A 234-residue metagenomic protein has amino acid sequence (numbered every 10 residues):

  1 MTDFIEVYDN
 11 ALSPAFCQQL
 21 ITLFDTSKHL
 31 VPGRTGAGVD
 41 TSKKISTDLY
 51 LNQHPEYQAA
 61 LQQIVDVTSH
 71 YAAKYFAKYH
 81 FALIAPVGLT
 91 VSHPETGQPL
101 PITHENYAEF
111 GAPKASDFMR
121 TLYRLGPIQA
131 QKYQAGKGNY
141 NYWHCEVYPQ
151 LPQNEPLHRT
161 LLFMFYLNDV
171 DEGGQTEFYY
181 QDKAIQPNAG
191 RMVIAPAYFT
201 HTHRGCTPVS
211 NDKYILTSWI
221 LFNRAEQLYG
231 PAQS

Functional and structural regions predicted by a protein language model:
M1-L162, L167-M192, T200-S234: Fe(II)/2-oxoglutarate oxygenase catalytic core
